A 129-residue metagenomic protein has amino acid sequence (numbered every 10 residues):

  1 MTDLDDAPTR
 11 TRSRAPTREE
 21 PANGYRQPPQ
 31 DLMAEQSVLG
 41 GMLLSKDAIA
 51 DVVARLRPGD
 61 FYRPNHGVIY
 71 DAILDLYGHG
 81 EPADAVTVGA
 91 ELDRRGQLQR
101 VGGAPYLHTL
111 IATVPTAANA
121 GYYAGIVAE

Functional and structural regions predicted by a protein language model:
M1-E129: Noncatalytic partner-interaction/assembly domains of nucleic-acid and motor enzyme complexes, especially the accessory
